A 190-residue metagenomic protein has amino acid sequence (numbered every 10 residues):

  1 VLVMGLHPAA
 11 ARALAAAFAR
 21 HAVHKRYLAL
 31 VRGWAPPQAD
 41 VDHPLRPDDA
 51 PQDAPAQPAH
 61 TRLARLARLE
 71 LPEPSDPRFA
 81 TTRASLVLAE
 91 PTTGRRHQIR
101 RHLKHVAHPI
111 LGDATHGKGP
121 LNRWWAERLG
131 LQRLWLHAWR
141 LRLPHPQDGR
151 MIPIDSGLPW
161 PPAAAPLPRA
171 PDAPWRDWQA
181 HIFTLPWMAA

Functional and structural regions predicted by a protein language model:
V1-A190: RNA pseudouridine synthases
